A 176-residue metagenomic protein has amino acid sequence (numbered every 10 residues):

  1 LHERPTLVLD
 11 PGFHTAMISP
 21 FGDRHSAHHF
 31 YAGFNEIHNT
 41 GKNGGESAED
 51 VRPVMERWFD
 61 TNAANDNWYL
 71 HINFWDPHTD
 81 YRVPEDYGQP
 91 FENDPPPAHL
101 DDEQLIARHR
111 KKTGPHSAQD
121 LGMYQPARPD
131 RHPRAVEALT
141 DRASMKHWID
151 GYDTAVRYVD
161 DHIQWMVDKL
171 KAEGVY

Functional and structural regions predicted by a protein language model:
L1-Y176: Catalytic domains that recognize anionic headgroups
